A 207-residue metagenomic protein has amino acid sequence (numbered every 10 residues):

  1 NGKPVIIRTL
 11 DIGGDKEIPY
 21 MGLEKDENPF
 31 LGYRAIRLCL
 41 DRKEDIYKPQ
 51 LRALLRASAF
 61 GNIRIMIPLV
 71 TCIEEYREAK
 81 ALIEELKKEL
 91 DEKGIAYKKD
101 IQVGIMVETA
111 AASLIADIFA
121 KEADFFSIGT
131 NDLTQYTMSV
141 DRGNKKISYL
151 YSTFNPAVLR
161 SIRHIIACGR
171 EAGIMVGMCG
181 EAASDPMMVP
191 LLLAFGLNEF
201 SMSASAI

Functional and structural regions predicted by a protein language model:
N1-I207: Conserved alpha/beta-domain cores
